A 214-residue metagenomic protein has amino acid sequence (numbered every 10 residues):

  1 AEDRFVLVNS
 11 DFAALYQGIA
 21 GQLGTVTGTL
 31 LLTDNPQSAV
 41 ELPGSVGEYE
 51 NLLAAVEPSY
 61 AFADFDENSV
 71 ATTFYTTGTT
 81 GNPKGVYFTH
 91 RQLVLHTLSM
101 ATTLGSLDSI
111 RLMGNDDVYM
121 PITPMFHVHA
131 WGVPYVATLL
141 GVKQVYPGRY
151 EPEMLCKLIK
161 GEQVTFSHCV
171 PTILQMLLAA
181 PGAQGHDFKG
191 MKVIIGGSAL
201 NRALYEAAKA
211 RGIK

Functional and structural regions predicted by a protein language model:
A1-L15, K84-Y87, P121, K143-R149: Short beta-strand->loop structural element characteristic of the AMP-binding/adenylate-forming
A1-N51: Structural core segment of the AMP-binding/adenylate-forming
V6, V70, T76-T79, Y119 (+5 more regions): Conserved S/T- and glycine-rich ATP-binding loop of Class I adenylate-forming
A55-Y75, N82, S109-V118: Conserved pre-ATP/AMP-binding loop-to-beta segment of ANL
F62, E153-C156, Y205: Short hydrophobic/charged patches on amphipathic alpha-helices used for structural packing and interfaces
A71-S99: Conserved AMP-binding A3 loop
V94-V118, F126-T165, A180: Conserved AMP-binding/adenylation subdomain of ANL enzymes
L139, V164-C169, L178-K214: Gly/Ser/Thr-rich phosphate-binding loop
